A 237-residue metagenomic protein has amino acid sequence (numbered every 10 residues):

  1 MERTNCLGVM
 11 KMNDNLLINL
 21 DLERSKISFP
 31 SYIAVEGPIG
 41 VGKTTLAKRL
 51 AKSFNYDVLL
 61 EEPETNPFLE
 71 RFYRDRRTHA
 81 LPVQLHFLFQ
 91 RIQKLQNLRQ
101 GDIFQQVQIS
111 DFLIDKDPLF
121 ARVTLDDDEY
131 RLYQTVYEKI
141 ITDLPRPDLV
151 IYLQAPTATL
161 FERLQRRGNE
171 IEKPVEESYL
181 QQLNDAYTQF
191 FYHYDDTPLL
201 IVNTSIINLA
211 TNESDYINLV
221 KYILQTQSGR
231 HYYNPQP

Functional and structural regions predicted by a protein language model:
N5-S31: Extreme N-terminal, non-catalytic leader segments that precede Walker-type/kinase nucleotide-binding cores
V35: Hydrophobic anchor at the beta1->P-loop junction of P-loop NTPases
K43: Conserved lysine of the Walker
K52-Q90: Conserved substrate/cofactor phosphate-moiety recognition/catalytic segment in nucleotide-dependent phosphotransferases
H79, V83-P145: Glycine-rich phosphate-binding loop used to anchor ATP phosphates in small-molecule kinases, encompassing both
D117-T188: A glycine- and Lys/Arg-enriched "phosphate-lid" helix/loop adjacent to the NTP-binding pocket of small-molecule kinases
Q165-P174, Q181-P237: NTP-dependent small-molecule kinase module
